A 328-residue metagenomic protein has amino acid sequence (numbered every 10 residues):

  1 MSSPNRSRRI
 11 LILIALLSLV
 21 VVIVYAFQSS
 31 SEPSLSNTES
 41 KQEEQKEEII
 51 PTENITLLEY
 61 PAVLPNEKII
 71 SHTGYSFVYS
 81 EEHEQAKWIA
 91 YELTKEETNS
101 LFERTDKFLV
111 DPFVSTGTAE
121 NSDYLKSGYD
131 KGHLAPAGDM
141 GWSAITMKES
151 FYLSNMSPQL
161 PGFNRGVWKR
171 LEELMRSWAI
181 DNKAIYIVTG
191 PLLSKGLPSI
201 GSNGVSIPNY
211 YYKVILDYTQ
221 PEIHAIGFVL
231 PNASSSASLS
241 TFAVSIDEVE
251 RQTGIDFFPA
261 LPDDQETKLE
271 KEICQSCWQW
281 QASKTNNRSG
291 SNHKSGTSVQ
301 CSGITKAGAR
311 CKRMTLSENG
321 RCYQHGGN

Functional and structural regions predicted by a protein language model:
S2-S298: Domain-level detector for secreted/extracellular nuclease and nuclease-toxin modules, and for the ENPP-like C-terminal
F27, S276-Q279, G303, R313 (+1 more regions): Residue-level detector of bioactive/disordered segments in secreted/extracellular proteins and virion assembly
E149-S150, R313-E318: Short linker/helix segments within small regulatory modules
L160, C301, C322: Short cysteine-rich clusters marking metal-coordination/redox-active sites
G166, A309, G320: Glycine-centered loop/turn positions within well-structured domains that cap or flank conserved ligand/cofactor-binding
V299-T315: Short Cys/His-rich zinc-binding micro-motifs
Q300, G326-N328: Nucleic acid-binding interface residues in structured DNA/RNA-binding domains, emphasizing the DNA-engaging scaffolds
S317-G326: Cysteine-rich micro-motifs
